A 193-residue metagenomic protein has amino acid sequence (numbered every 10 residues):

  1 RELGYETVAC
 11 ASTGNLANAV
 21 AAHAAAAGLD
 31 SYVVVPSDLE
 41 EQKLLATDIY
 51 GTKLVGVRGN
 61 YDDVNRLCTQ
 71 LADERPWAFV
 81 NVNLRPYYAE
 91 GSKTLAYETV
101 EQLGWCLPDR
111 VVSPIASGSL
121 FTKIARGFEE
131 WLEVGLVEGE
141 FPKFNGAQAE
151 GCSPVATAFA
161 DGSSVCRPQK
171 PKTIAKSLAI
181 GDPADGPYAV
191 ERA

Functional and structural regions predicted by a protein language model:
R1, V20-A27, F121-E129: Short Gly/Thr/Asp-enriched flexible loops that form oxyanion-binding sites at enzyme active sites
R1-T7: Helix-rich "cap/lid" substructures immediately adjacent to catalytic or cofactor-binding pockets
V8-A11, V34, P114, A147: Structural motif
A9-C10, L16-Q70, A156-A160: Active-site-proximal loop->helix
G14, A24, T47, T99 (+4 more regions): Buried hydrophobic positions in well-ordered alpha/beta secondary-structure cores of metabolic enzymes
S31, L54, A78-F79, A179: Hydrophobic beta-strand scaffold residues
G59-P76, E130-A193: Active-site/ligand-binding loops adjacent to catalytic centers
D73-G135: Active-site/ligand-binding-proximal alpha/beta "capping" segment
